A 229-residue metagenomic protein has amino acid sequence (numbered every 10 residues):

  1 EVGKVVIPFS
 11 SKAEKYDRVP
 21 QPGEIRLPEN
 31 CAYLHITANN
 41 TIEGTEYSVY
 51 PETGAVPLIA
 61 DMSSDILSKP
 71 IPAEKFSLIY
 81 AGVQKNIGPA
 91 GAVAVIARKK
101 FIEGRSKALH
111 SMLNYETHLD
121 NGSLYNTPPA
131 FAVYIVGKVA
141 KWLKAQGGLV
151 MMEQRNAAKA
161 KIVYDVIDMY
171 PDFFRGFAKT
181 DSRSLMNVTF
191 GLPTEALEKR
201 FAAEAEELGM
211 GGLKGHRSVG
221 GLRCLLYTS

Functional and structural regions predicted by a protein language model:
E1-G3: Membrane helical hairpin/interfacial module
P8-I66: Active-site phosphate-binding strand-loop segment of PLP-dependent enzymes
D17-P20, G44-V49, S68-E74, A90-V93 (+1 more regions): A short secondary-structure junction signal
L78, V83-Y164, K179: Active-site C-terminal subdomain of aminotransferase-like
F174-A205: Conserved PLP-binding catalytic core of the aspartate aminotransferase-like
L208-R223: Conserved PLP cofactor-binding pocket of PLP-dependent enzymes
Y227-T228: Conserved small/polar residues in nucleotide/adenosyl-binding loops
